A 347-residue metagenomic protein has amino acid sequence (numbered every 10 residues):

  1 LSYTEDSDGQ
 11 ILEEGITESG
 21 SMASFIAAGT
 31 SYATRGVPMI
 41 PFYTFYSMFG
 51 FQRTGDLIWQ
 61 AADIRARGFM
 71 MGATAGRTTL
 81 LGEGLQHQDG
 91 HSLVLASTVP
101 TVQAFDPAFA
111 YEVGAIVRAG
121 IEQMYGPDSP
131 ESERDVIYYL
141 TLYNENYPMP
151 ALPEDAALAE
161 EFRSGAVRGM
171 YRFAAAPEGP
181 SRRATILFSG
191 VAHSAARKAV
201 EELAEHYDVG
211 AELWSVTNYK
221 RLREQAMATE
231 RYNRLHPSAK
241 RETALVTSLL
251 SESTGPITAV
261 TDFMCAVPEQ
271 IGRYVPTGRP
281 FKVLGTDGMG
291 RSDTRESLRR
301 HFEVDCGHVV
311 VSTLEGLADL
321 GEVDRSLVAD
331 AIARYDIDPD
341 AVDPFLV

Functional and structural regions predicted by a protein language model:
L1-G15, V37-P41, G179-R182, G290-R291: Glycine/charged-rich beta-loop-alpha catalytic/anionic-binding loops adjacent to active sites
T4-M22, Y43-F51, M71-A75, L81 (+2 more regions): Active-site nucleophile and cofactor-binding loops and adjacent substrate-binding regions of central metabolic enzymes
E14-Y32, V267, V309: Conserved phosphate/anionic-ligand binding catalytic regions in large, soluble enzymes, centered on
S21-F25, P41-F45, R53-L57, A61 (+2 more regions): Extended, hydrophobic alpha-helical segments in both membrane/secreted and soluble proteins
S24-G36, W59-R65, L95-V99, I271-Y274: Alpha-helix C-terminal capping segments
T34, T74-H87, H91, S97 (+3 more regions): Thiamine diphosphate
M39, R65-F69, P100-V102, G255: Short glycine-/polar-rich loops that comprise or flank the Walker A/P-loop and associated switch/sensor motifs
W59-R77: A glycine-rich helix N-cap at a beta->alpha junction
